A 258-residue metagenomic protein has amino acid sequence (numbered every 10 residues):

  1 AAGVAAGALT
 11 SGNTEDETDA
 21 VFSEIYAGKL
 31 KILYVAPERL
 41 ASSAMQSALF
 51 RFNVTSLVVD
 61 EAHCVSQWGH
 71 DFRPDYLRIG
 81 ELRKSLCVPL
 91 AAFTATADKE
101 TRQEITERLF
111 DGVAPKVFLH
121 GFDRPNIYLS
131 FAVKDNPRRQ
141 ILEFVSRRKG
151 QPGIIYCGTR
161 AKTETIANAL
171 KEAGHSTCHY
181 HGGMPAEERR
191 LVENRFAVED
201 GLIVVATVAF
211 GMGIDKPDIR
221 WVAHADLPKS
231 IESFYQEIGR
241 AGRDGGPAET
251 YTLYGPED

Functional and structural regions predicted by a protein language model:
A1-D258: Helicase motor core with emphasis on the C-terminal RecA-like subdomain
